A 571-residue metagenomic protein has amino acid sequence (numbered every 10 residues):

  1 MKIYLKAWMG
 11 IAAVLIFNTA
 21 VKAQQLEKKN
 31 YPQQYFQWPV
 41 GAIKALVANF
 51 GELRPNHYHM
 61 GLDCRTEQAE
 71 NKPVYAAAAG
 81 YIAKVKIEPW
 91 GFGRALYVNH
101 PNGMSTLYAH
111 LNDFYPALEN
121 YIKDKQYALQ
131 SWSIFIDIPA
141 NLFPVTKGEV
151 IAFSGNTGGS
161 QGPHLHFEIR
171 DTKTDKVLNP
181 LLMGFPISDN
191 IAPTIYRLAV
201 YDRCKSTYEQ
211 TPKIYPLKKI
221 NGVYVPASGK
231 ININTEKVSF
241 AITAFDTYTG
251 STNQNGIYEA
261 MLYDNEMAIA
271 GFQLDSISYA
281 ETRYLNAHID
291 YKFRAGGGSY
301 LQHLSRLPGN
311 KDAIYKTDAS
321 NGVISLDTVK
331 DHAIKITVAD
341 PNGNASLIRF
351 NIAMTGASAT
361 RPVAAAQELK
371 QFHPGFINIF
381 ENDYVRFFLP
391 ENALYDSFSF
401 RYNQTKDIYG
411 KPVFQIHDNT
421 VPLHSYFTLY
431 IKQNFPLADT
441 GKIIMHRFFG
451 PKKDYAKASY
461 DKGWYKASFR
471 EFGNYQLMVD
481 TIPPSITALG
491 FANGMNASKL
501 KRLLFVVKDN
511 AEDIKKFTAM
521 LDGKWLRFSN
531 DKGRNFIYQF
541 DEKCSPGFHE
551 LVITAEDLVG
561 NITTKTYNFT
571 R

Functional and structural regions predicted by a protein language model:
M1-Q33: Bacterial Sec-dependent N-terminal signal peptides
A23-S105, N112-A117, S131-N141, T146-K147 (+2 more regions): Surface-exposed, glycine-biased beta-strand/turn segments
P116, T146, S188, R203-S206 (+4 more regions): Long, low-complexity serine/threonine/glycine- and acidic-rich segments characteristic of extracellular
A192-R197, P483-G490: Proline-enriched interdomain boundary motifs that mark the N-terminal boundary and often initiate the first structured
N234-S239, P422-Y430, N496-L503: Short coil/turn motif common to extracellular beta-sandwich-like domains
A241-F245, P390, T428-N434, R502-N510: Short edge beta-strand/loop segments characteristic of extracellular beta-sandwich folds
A359-R361, Q371-P374, S399-I444, N493: Proteolytic processing hotspots in large secreted/extracellular or virion-associated proteins and select intracellular
N419-Y475, K516-T518, W525-L526: Proteolytic-maturation and junctional protease-sensitive modules
